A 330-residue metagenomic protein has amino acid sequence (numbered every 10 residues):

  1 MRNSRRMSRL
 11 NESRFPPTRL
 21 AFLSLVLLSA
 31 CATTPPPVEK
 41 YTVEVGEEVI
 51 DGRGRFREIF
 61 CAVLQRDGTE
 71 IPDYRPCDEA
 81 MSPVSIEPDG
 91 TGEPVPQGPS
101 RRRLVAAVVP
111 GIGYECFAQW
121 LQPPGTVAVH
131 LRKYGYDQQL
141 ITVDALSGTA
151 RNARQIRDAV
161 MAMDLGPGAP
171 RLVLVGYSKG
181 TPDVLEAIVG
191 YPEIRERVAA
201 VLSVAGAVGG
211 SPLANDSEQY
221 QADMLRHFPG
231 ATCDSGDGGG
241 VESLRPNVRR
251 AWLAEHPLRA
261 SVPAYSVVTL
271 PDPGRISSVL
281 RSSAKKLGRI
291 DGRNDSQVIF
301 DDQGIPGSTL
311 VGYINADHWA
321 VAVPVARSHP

Functional and structural regions predicted by a protein language model:
M1-P16: N-terminal secretory signal peptides that target proteins for export/translocation
R19-S29: Bacterial N-terminal signal peptides
C31-W120, H130: Flexible, membrane-associating and regulatory peripheral segments of lipid-active enzymes
E39, R259-P330: C-terminal catalytic-base region of ester-bond hydrolases, centering on the histidine of the charge-relay
Q97-L172: Active-site catalytic motif of lipid deacylating hydrolases and related acyltransferases
A107, Q139, L202, Y265-V267 (+1 more regions): Hydrophobic/aromatic beta-strand patches that form the interior of the parallel beta-sheet core in alpha/beta enzyme
V109-Y114, Y177-S178, G206, T269: Glycine-rich His-Gly loop
R154-A254: Serine-dependent carboxylesterase/thioesterase catalytic core of lipase-like alpha/beta-hydrolase/SGNH enzymes
